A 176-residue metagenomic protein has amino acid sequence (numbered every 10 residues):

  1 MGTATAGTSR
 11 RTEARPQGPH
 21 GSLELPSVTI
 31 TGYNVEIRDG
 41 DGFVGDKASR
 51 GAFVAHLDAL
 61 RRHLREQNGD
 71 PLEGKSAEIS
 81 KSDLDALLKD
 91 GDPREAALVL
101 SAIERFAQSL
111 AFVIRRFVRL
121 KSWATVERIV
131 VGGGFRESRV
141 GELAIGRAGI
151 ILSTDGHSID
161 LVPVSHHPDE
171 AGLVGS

Functional and structural regions predicted by a protein language model:
M1-S176: ATP-binding/phosphotransfer module of carbohydrate and carboxylate kinases, centering on a glycine-rich
